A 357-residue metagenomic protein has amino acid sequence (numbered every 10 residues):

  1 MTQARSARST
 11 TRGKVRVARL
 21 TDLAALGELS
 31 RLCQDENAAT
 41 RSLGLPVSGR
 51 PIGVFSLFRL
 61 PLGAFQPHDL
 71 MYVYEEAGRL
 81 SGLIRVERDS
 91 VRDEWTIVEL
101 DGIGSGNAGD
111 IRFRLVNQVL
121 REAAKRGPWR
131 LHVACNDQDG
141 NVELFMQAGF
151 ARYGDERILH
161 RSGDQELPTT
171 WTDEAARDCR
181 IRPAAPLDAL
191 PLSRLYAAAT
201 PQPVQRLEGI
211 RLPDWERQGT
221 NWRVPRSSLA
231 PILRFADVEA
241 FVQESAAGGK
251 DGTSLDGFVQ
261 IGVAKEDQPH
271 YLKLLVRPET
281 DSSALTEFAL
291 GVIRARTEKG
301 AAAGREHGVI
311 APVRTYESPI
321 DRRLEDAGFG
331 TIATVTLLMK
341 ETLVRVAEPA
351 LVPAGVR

Functional and structural regions predicted by a protein language model:
K14-T40, C179-I210: A short beta-loop-alpha structural element at the N-terminal edge of CoA-dependent acyl/N-acetyltransferase catalytic
A38-M71, L207-V238: Active-site rim helix/loop that mediates acceptor-substrate recognition in acyltransferases
P67-G82, N221-V259: Conserved beta-hairpin
E87-S90, V98-R112, L272-T286: A short, internal acetyl-CoA/4′-phosphopantetheine-binding micro-motif in the GNAT/acyltransferase core
N107-A123, Q147, D281-E298: Conserved acetyl-CoA-binding loop-helix of GNAT-fold acetyltransferases
A123-N136, K299-R314: Conserved GNAT acetyl-CoA-binding A-motif
A134, A151-Q165, G330-E341: Conserved catalytic-core motifs of GNAT/GCN5-like acyltransferases
D137-G154, R314-A333: Conserved active-site alpha-helix within GNAT-family acetyltransferase domains
